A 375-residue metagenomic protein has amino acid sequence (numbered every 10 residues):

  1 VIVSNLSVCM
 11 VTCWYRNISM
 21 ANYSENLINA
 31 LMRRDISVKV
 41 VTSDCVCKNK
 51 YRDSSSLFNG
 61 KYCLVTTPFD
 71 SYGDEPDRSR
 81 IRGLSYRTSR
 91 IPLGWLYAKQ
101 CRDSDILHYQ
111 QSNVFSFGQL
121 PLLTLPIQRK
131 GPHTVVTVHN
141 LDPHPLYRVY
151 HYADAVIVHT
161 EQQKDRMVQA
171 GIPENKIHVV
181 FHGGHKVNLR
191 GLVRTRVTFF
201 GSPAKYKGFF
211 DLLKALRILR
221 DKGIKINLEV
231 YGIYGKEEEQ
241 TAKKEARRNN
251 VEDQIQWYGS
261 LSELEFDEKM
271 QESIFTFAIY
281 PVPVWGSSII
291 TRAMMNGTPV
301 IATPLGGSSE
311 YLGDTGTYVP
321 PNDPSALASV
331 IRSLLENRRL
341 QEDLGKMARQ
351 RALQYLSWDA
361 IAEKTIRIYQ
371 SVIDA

Functional and structural regions predicted by a protein language model:
C9, L189-K207, L213-L216, E229: Conserved donor-binding/catalytic core segment of Leloir-type glycosyltransferases
A21-N26, A204-I218, Q240, T291 (+1 more regions): A conserved mid-protein helix/loop that constitutes part of the nucleotide-sugar donor-binding site
P143, D154-N188: Donor nucleotide-sugar binding/catalytic pocket of nucleotide-sugar-dependent glycosyltransferases
N227-T241, G259: Glycosyltransferase donor-sugar binding loop
Q240-D267: Nucleotide-activated donor-binding/catalytic signature segment of Leloir-type glycosyltransferases, i.e., the conserved
M270-W285, T298: Acidic donor-binding loop of glycosyltransferase active sites
D314-P324, S333-R338: Conserved acidic donor-binding segment of nucleotide-sugar-dependent glycosyltransferases
S333, L340-Y355, K364-R367: A short, well-ordered alpha-helix in the C-terminal region of glycosyltransferases
